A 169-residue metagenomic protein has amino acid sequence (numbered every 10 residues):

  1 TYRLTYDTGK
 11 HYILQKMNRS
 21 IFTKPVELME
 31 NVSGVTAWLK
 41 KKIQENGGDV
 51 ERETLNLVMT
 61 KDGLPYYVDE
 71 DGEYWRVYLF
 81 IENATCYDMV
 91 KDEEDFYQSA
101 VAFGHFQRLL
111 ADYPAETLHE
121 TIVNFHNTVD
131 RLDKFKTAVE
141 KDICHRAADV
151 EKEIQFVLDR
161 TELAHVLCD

Functional and structural regions predicted by a protein language model:
T1-D7: Conserved ATP phosphate-binding architecture of protein kinases
R3, K40, V129-D133: Alpha-helix boundary/capping detector
L4, F106-L109, R160: Generic structural signal for bulky hydrophobic/aromatic residues embedded in well-ordered secondary structure
K10-E30, W38-T117: ATP-binding pocket architecture of kinase catalytic cores
Q15-K16, F22-V26, I81-Y97, D112-D169: ATP-dependent phospho-/nucleotidyl transfer catalytic cores
G34, H105, F156-D159: Charged, amphipathic alpha-helical oligomerization/scaffolding segments
